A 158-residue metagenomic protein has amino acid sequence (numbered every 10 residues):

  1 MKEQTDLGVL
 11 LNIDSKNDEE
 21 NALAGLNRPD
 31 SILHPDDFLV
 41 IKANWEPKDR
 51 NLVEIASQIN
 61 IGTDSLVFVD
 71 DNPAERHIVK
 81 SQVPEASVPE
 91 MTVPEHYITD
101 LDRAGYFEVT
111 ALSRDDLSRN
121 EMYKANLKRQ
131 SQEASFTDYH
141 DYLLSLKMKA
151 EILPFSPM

Functional and structural regions predicted by a protein language model:
M1-V109, L117, K128-Q130, A134-M158: Catalytic cores of nucleotide-enabled group-transfer and carboxylate-activating enzymes in metabolic and assembly-line
S113: Acidic, contiguous segments within the catalytic cores of piggyBac-derived transposases
N120-Y123: Extended catalytic-interface subdomain
